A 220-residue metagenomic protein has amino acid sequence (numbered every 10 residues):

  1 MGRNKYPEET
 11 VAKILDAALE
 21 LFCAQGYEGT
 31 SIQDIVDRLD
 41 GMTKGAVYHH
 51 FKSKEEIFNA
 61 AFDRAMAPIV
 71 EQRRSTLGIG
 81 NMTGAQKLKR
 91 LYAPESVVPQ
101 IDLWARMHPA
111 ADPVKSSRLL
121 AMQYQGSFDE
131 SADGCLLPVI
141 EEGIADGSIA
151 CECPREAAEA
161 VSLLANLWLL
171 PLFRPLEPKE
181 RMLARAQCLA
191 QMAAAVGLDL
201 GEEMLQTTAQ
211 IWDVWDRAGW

Functional and structural regions predicted by a protein language model:
G2, K13, L21-E56, A60: Helix-turn-helix
T10-A18, I35, A61-A65, I69 (+1 more regions): Generic hydrophobic, amphipathic alpha-helix propensity
A60, E71-H108, A158-V161: Hydrophobic alpha-helical connector segments
K89, L137, P154-S162, L205-D213: Short, well-structured alpha-helical segments
P99-C151, R155-E156: Short secondary-structure transition hinges
P138-E141, A145, P178-W220: C-terminal peripheral helix-coil segments that are non-catalytic and often amphipathic
E156-R185: Active-site/pore-lining binding-face segments in mid-to-C-terminal subdomains
